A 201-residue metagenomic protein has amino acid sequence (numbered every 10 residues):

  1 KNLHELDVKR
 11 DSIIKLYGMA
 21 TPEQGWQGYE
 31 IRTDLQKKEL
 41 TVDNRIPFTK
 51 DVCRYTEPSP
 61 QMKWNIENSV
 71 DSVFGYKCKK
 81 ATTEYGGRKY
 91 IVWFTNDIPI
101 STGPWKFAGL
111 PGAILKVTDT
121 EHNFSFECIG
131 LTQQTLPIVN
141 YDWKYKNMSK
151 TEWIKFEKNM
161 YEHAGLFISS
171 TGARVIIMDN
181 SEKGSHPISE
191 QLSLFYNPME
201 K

Functional and structural regions predicted by a protein language model:
K1-K201: Extended soluble regions of mature proteins
